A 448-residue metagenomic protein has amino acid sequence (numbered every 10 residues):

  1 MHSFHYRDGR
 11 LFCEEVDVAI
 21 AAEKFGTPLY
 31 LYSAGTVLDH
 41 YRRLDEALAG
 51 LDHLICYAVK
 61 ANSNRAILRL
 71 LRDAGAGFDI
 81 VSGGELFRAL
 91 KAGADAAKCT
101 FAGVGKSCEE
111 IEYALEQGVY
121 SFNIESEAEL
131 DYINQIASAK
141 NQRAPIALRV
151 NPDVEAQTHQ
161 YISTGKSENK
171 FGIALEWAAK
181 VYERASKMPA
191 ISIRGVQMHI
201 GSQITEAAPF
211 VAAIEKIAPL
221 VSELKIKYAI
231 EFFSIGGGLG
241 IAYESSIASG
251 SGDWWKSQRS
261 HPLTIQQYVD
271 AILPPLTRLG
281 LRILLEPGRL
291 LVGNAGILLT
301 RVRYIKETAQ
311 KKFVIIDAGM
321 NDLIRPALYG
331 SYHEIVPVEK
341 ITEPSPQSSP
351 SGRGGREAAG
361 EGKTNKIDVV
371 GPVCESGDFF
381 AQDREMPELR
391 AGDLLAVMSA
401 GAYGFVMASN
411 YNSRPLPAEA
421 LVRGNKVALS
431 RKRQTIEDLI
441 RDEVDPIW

Functional and structural regions predicted by a protein language model:
M1-A144, K187-S192, S222-Y228, N425-W448: A charged N-terminal "starter" segment
V37, K60, S82, A114 (+7 more regions): Conserved, mostly hydrophobic/aromatic
A61-S63, G84-E85, G105-K106, S126-A128 (+5 more regions): Active-site-proximal loop/turn and secondary-structure-junction residues that shape catalytic pockets, frequently
L68, K91, I111-E116, I133-I136 (+6 more regions): Short acidic, glycine/serine/threonine-rich loops at helix termini
F78-D79, C99, F122, V196 (+3 more regions): Hydrophobic residues within beta-strands of alpha/beta enzymes
P152-Y304, R414: Active-site loop/helix belt of alpha/beta enzymes
I265, A271-L273, G280-E343, G362-W448: Charged (often Lys/Glu-rich) extended helix/loop segments that serve as interaction or gating elements
G352-E357, E361: Glycine-biased, low-complexity coil/linker segments
